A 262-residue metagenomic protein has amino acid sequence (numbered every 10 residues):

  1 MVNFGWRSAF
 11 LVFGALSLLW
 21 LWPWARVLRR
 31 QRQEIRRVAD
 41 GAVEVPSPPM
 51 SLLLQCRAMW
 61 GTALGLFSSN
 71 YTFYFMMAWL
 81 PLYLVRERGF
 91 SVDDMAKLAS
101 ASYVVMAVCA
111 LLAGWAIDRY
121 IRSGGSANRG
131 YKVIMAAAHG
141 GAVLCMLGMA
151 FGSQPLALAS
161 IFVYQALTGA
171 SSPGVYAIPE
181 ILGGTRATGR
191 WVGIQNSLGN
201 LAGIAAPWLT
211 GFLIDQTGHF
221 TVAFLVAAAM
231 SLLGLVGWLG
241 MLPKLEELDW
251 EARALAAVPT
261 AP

Functional and structural regions predicted by a protein language model:
M1-F4, L84-V85, A116-I117, I121 (+1 more regions): Interfacial helix-cap and linker-helix signal at transmembrane-aqueous boundaries of multi-pass secondary transporters
M1-R32: Helix-loop-helix hairpin linking two adjacent transmembrane segments in secondary transporters
Q31-A63, E87, P259-A261: Juxtamembrane intracellular "pre-TM" segments in multi-pass secondary transporters
I35-V45, G125, L242-P262: Intrinsic disorder in cytosolic terminal tails and internal cytosolic loops of multi-pass membrane transporters
C56-A113, T168-Y176, A206: Extracytoplasmic gate region of multi-pass secondary transporters
S91-A99, Y131, A157, V192: Juxtamembrane helix-start elements in MFS-like secondary transporters
A110, E180-H219: A late C-terminal transmembrane helix in Major Facilitator Superfamily
N128-V175: C-terminal transmembrane helical hairpin of 12-TM major facilitator-type secondary transporters
